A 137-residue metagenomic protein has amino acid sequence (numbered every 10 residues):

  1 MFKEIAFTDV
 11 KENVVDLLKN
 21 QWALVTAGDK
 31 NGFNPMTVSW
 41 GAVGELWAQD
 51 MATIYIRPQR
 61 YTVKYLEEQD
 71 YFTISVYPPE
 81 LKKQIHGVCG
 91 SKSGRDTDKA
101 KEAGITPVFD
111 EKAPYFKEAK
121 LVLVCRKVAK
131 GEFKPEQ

Functional and structural regions predicted by a protein language model:
M1-V38, A42-Q137: Active-site-proximal mixed secondary-structure blocks
